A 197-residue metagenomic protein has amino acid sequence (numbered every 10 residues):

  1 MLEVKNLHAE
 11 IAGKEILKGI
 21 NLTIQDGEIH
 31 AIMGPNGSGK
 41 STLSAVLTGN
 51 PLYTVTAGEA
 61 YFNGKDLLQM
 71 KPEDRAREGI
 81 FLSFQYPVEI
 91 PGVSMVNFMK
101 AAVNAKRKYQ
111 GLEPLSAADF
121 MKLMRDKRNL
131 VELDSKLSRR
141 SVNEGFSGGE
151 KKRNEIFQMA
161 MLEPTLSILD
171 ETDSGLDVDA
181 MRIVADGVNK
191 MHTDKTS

Functional and structural regions predicted by a protein language model:
L2-V4, L17-G19: Conserved structural motif at the start of ABC-family nucleotide-binding domains
M33-S38: The feature captures the beta-strand-to-loop junction immediately N-terminal to the Walker
E59-R75, N143: ABC ATPase NBD Q-loop/coupling interface
L82, Y86, G92-K108, F120-L123: Q-loop/switch helix immediately C-terminal to the Walker
M159-A160: ABC ATPase C-loop
I168-T172, D179: Walker B catalytic motif
M181-D194: Helical segment within the ABC ATPase nucleotide-binding domain
